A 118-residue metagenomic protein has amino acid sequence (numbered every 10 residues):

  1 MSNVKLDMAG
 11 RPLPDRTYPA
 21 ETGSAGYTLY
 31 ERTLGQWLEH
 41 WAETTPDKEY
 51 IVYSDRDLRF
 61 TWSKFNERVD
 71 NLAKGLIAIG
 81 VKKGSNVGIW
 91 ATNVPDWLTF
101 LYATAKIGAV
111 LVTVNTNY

Functional and structural regions predicted by a protein language model:
S2-M8, L29-I51, E67: A short N-terminal helical cap/helix-turn-helix that marks the beginning of AMP-binding/adenylate-forming
P14-S24: Short, contiguous pre-domain boundary segments
E39, Y50-Y102: Conserved AMP-binding/adenylate-forming core of the ANL superfamily
A105: Anion (oxyanion) recognition and catalysis
G108: Structured binding elements
